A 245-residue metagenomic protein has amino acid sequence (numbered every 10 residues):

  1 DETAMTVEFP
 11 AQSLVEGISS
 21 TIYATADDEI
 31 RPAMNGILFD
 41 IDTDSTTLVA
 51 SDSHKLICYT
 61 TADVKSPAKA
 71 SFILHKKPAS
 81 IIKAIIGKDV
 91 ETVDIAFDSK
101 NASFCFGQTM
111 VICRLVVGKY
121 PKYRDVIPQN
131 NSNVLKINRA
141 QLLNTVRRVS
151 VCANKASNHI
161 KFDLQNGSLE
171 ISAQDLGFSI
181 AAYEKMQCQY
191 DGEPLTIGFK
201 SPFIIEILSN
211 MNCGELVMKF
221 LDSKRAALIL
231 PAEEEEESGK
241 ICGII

Functional and structural regions predicted by a protein language model:
D1-I245: Structural preference for solvent-exposed beta-strand-turn elements and adjacent flexible terminal/loop segments within
